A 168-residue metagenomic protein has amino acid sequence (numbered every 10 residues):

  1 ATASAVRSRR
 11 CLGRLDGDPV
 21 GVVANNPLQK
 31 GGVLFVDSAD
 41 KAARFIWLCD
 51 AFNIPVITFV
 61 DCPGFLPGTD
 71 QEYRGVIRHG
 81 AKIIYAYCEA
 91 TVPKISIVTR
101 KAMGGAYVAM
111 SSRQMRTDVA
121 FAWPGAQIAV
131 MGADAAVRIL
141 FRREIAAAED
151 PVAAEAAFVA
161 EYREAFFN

Functional and structural regions predicted by a protein language model:
A1-N168: Ligand-binding clefts of soluble mixed alpha/beta catalytic domains
